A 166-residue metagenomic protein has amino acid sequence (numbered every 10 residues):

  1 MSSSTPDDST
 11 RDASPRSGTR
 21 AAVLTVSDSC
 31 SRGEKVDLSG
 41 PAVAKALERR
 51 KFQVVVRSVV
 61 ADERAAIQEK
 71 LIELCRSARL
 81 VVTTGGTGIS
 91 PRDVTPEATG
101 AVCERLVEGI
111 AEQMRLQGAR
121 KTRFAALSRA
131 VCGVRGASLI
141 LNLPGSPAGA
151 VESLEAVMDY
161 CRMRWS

Functional and structural regions predicted by a protein language model:
M1-S166: Non-catalytic beta/alpha edge segments that cap or flank active sites
